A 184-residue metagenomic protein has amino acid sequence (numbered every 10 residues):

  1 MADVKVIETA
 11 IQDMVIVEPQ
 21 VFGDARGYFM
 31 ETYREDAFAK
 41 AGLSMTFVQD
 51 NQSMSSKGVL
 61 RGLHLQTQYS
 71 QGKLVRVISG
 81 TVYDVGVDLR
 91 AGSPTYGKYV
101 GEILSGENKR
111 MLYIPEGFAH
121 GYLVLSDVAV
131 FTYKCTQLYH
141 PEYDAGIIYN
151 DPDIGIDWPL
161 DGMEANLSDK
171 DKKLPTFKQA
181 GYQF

Functional and structural regions predicted by a protein language model:
M1-N108, S126-V128, C135-F184: Non-catalytic, conserved peripheral segments adjacent to functional cores
L112, H120-L125, Y133: Short beta-strand His + acidic residue motifs that chelate non-heme Fe in jelly-roll/DSBH and cupin folds
